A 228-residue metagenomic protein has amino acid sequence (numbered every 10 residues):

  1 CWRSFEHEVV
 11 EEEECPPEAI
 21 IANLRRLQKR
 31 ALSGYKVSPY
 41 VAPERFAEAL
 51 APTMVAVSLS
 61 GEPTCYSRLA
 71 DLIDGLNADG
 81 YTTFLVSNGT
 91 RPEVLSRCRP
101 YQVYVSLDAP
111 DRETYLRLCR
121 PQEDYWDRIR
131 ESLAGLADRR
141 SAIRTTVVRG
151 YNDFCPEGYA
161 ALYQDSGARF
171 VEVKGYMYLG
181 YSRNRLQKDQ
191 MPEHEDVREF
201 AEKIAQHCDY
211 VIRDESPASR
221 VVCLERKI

Functional and structural regions predicted by a protein language model:
C1-R26: Canonical Radical SAM [4Fe-4S] cluster-binding loop centered on the CxxxCxxC motif and its immediate flanking residues
R3, L107, R226: Active-site donor-binding loop signature of nucleotide-sugar glycosyltransferases
P17, I21, E193-A201: Amphipathic alpha-helical segments in well-structured domains
N23-Y35: The AdoMet/dcAdoMet-binding core of the Class I SAM-like
L32-E195: Conserved AdoMet/S-adenosylmethionine-binding subsite of the radical SAM
Q164, V197-I228: C-terminal accessory regions of radical SAM enzymes
